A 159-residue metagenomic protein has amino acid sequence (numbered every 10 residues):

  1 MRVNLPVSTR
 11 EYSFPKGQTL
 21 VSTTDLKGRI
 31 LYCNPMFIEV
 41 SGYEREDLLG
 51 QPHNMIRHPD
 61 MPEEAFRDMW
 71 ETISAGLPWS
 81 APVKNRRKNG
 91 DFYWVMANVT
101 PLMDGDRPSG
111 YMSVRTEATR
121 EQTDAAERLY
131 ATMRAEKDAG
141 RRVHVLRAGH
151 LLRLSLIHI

Functional and structural regions predicted by a protein language model:
M1-Y12: Short, charged amphipathic alpha-helical "coupling" segments at sensory-output junctions in signaling proteins
R2, H58, A148-G149: Intrinsically disordered, low-complexity regions
G17-V21, D25-T132: Sensory/regulatory domains in signal-transduction proteins
A126-S155: Juxtamembrane amphipathic/hinge helix adjacent to a transmembrane helix
I157-I159: Conserved small/polar residues in nucleotide/adenosyl-binding loops
